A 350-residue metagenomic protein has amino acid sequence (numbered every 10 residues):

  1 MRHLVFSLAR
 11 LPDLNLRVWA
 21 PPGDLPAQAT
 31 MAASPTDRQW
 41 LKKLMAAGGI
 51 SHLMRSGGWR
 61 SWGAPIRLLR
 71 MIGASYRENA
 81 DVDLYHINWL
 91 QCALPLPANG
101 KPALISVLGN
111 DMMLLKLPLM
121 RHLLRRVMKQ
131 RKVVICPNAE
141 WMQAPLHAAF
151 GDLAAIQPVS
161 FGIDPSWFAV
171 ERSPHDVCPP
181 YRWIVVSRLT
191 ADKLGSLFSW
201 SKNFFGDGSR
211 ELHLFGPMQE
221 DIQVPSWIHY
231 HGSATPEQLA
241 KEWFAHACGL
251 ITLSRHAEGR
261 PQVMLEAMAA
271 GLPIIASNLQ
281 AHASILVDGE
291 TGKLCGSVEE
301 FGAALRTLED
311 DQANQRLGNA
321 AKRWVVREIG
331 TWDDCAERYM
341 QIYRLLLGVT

Functional and structural regions predicted by a protein language model:
M1-A32, K202-G206: N-terminal subdomain of nucleotide-sugar transferases
I87-C92: Short His-centered aromatic/hydrophobic patch
L115-P118, H147, G162-P180, Q223: Acidic anion/phosphate-binding donor-loop and adjacent secondary structure in glycosyltransferase catalytic cores
K129-V170: Donor nucleotide-sugar binding/catalytic pocket of nucleotide-sugar-dependent glycosyltransferases
C136, P174-K193, S199-N203, H213: Conserved donor-binding/catalytic core segment of Leloir-type glycosyltransferases
S233, V287-E299, T307-Q312: Conserved acidic donor-binding segment of nucleotide-sugar-dependent glycosyltransferases
P273-A276: Short hydrophobic beta-strand element within catalytic cores of glycosyltransferases and related nucleotide-activated
Q312-R344: A charged, aromatic-enriched C-terminal amphipathic alpha-helix characteristic of glycosyltransferases across folds
